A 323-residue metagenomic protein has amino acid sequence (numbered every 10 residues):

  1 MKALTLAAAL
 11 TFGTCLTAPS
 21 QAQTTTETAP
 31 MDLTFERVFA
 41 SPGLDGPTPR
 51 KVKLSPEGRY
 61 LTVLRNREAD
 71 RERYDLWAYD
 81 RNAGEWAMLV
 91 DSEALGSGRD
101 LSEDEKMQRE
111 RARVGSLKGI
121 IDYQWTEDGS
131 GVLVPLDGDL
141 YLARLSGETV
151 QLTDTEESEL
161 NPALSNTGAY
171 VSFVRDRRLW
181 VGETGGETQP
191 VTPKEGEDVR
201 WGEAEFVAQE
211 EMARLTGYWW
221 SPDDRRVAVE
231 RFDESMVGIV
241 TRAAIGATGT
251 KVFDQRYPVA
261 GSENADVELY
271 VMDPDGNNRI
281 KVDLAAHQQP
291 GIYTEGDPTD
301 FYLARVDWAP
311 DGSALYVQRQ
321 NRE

Functional and structural regions predicted by a protein language model:
T5-C15: Bacterial N-terminal signal peptides
A7-A9, A22-E323: Beta-propeller folds
